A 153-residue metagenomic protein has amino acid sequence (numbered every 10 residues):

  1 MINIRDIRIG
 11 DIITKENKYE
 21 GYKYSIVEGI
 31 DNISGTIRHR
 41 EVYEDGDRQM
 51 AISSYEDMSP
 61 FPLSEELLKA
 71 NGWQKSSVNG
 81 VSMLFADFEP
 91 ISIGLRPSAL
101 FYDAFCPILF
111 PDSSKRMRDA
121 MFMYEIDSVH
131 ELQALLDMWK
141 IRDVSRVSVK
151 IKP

Functional and structural regions predicted by a protein language model:
M1-I7: Mixed-charge, Lys/Arg-rich low-complexity intrinsically disordered regions
T14-K18: A generic structural signal for residues embedded in beta-strands
Y19-G35: Short beta-strand-centered aromatic/proline hotspots
G35-E44: SH3/SH3-like beta-barrel fold
D45-Q74, M117-P153: Intrinsically disordered, low-complexity, charged/polar segments
W73-D103: Amphipathic, interaction-prone secondary-structure segments
I91-I126: Intrinsically disordered, low-complexity regulatory segments enriched in Ser/Thr/Pro and charged residues
